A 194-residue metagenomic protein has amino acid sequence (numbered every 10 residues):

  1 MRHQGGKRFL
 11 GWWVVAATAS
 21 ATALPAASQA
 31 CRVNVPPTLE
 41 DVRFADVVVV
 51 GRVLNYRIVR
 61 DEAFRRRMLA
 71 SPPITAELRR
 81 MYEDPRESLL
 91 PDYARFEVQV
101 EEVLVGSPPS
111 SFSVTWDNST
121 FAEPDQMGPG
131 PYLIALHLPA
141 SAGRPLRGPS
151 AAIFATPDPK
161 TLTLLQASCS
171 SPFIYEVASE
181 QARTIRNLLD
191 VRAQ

Functional and structural regions predicted by a protein language model:
R2-V14: Bacterial N-terminal signal peptides that target proteins for export
A19-A27: C-terminal segment of classical bacterial N-terminal signal peptides
A27-P37: Cleaved targeting-peptide boundary
E40-V50, P91-A94: Short coil-to-beta-strand transition motifs
A45-I58, V98: A short, hydrophobic beta-strand-centered structural micro-motif
Y56-E62, L104-G106: Short, conserved beta-turn/loop elements at beta-strand boundaries and strand-helix junctions
R60-P91: Mixed-charge, low-complexity intrinsically disordered segments
D84-P91, S110-Q194: Netrin-like (NTR/C345C) domain of secreted extracellular proteins
